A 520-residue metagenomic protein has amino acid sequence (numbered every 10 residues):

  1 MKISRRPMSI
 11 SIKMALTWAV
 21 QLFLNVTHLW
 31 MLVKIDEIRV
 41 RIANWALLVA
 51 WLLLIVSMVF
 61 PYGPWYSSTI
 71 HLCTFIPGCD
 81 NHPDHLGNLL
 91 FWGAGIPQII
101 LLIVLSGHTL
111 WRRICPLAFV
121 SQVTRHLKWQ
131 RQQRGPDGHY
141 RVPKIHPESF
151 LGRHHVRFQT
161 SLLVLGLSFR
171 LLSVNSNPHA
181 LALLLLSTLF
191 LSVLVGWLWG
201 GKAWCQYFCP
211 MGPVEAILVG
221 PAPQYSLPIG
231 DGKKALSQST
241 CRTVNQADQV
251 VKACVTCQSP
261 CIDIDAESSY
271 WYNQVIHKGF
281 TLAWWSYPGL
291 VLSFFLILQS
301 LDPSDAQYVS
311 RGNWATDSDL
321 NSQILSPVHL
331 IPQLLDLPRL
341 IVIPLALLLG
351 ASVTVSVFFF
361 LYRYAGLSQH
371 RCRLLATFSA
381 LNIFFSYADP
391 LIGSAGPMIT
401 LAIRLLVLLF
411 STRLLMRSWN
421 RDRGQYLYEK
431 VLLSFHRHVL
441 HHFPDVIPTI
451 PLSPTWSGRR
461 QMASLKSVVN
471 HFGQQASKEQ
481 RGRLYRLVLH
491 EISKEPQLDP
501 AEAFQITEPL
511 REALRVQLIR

Functional and structural regions predicted by a protein language model:
K2-M462: Non-ligating segments of multi-cofactor redox enzymes
V431-R520: Amphipathic alpha-helical protein-interaction segments
